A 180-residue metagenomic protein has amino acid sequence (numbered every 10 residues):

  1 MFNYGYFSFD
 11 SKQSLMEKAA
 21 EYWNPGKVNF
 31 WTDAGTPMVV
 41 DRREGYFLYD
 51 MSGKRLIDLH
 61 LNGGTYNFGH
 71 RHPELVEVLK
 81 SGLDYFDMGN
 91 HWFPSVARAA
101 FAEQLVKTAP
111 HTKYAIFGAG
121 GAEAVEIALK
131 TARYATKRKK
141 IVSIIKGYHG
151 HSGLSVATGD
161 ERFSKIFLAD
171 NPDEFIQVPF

Functional and structural regions predicted by a protein language model:
M1-E44: Active-site-adjacent loop/helix segments that line or gate small-molecule/cofactor pockets in enzymes
F2-K18, L83-F117: Cysteine/selenocysteine-centered motifs that mediate thiol-based redox chemistry or coordinate metal-sulfur cofactors
V39-F47, G64-K80, H91-Q104: A structural motif shared across PLP-dependent enzymes of the aminotransferase-like
D50: Acidic surface patches and DE-rich sequence motifs
L56-I57: Generic structural signal for well-ordered beta-strand positions
H60-L61: Short clusters of small/polar residues that mark proteolytic maturation junctions
E103-F180: PLP-dependent aspartate aminotransferase-fold enzymes
